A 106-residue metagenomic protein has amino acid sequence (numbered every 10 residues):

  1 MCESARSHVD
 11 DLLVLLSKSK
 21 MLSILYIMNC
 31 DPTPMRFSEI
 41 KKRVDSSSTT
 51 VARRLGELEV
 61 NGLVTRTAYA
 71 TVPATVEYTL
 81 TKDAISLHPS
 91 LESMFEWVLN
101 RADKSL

Functional and structural regions predicted by a protein language model:
M1: Positively charged, structured surface patches that bind polyanionic biopolymers
S4-H8, Y26, I85-L106: Amphipathic alpha-helical dimerization/coiled-coil segments that flank or bridge DNA-binding/regulatory modules
S7-T50, T71, E77: N-terminal helix-turn-helix DNA-binding core of bacterial DNA-binding proteins
V51, L55-E59: Basic amphipathic alpha-helical segments that dock to polyanions
E59-Y69: A short, conserved structural fragment
A70-L91: Basic, amphipathic "hinge/linker" alpha-helix immediately C-terminal to the N-terminal HTH DNA-binding motif
